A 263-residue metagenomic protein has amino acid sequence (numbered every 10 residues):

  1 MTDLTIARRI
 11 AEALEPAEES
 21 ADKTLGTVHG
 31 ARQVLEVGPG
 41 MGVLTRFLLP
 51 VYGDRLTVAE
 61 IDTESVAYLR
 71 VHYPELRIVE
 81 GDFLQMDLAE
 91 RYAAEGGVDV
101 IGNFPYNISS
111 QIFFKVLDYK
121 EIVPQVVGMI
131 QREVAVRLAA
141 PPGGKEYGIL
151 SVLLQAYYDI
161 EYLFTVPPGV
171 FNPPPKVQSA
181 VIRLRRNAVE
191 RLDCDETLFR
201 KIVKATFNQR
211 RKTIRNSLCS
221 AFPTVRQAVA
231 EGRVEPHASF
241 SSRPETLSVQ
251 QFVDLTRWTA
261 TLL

Functional and structural regions predicted by a protein language model:
M1-A205, E245, D254, A260-T261: Catalytic cores of RNA-modifying enzymes
R186, A205-L263: C-terminal lobe and adjacent flexible extensions of AdoMet/dcAdoMet transferase-like proteins
